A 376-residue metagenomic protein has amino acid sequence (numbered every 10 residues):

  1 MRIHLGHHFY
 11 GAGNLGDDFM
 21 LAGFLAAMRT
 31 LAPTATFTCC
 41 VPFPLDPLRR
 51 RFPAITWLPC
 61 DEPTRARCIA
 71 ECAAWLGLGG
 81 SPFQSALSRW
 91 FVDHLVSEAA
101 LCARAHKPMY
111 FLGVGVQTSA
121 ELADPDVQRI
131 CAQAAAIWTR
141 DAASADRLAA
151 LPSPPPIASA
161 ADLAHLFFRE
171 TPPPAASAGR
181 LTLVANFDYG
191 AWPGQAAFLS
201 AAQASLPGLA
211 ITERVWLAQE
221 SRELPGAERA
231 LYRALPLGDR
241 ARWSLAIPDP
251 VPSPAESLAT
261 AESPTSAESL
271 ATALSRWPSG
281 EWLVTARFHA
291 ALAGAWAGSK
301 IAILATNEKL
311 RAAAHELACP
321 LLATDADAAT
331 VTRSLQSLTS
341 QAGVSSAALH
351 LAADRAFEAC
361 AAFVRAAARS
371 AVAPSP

Functional and structural regions predicted by a protein language model:
M1-P376: Active-site anion-handling motifs in enzyme catalytic cores
